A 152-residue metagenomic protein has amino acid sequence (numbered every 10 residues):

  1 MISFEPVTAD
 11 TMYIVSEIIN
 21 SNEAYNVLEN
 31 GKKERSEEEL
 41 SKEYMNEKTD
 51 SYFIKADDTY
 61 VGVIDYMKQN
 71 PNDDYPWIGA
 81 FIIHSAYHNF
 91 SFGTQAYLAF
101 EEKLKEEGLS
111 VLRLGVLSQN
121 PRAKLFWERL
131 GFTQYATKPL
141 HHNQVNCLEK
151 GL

Functional and structural regions predicted by a protein language model:
I2, P6-H88, Y97-A99, K103 (+3 more regions): Acetyl-CoA-dependent GNAT
S91: Glycine-rich phosphate-binding loop
T94: Residues forming the Rossmann-fold NAD(P)(H) cofactor-binding site
S110, T133: Short acidic/polar active-site loop segments enriched in Thr and Asp
L114-K124, L140-Q144: Conserved beta-strand-loop-alpha-helix junction that forms the acyl-donor binding cleft
W127, F132: Conserved active-site tyrosine of GNAT-family acetyltransferases
